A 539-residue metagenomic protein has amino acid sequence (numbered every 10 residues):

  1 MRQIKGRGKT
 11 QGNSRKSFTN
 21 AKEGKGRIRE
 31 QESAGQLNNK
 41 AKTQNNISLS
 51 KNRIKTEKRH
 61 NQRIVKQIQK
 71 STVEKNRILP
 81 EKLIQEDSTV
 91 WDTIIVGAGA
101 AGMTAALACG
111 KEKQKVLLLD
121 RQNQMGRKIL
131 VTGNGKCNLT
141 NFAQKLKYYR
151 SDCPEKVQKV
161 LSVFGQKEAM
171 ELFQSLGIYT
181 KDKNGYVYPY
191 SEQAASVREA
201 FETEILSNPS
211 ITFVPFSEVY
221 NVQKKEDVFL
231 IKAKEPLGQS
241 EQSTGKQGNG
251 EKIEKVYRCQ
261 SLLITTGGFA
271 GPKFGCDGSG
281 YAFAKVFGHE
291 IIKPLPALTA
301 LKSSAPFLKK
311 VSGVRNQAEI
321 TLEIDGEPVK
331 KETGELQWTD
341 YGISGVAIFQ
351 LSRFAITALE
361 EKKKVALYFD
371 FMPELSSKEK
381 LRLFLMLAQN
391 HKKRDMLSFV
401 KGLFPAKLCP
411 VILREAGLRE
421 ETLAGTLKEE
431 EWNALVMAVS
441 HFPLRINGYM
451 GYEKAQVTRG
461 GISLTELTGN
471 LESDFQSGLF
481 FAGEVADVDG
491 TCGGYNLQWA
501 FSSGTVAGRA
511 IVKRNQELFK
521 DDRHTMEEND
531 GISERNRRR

Functional and structural regions predicted by a protein language model:
T89-W91, G250-S261, E332: Core beta-strand elements of the Rossmann-like FAD/NAD(P) dinucleotide-binding domain in flavoenzyme oxidoreductases
T93-L118, I511: N-terminal Rossmann-like FAD-binding beta1-loop-alpha1 element of flavoenzymes
I94-V96, Y257-A270, L336-T339: Short hydrophobic core segments
G110-N134: Glycine-rich FAD pyrophosphate-binding loop
N123-M125, L130-V131, L139-T140, K145-L146 (+3 more regions): An anion/pyrophosphate-binding glycine-rich loop and adjacent beta-alpha core in soluble alpha-beta enzymes
N134-N184: Glycine-rich active-site loop/strand segments that organize a redox cofactor
P215, N221, P410-D489: A glycine-rich dinucleotide-binding beta-alpha-beta segment and adjacent secondary-structure elements that constitute
Q223-V256: Conserved beta-strand-loop-beta-strand element in the redox core of flavoprotein oxidoreductases
